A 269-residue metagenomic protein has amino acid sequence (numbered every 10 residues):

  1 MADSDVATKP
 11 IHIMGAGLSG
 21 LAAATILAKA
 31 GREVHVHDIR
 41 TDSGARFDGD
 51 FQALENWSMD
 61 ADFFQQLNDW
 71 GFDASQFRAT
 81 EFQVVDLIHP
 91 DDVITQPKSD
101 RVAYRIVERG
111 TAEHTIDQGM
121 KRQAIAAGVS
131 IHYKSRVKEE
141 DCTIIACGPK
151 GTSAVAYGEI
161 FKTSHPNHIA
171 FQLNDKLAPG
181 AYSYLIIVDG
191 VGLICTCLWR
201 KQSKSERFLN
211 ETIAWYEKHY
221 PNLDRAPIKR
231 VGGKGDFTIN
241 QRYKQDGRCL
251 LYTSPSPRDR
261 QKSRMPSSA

Functional and structural regions predicted by a protein language model:
M1-I11: Extreme N-terminal leader/targeting segments of oxidoreductases
I11-H35: N-terminal Rossmann-like FAD-binding beta1-loop-alpha1 element of flavoenzymes
K29-D48: Glycine-rich FAD pyrophosphate-binding loop
R46-D86: N-terminal FAD cofactor-binding segment of flavoenzymes
R101-R122, S203-K204: Short beta-strand to alpha-helix junction loop
G119, Q123-P221: Predominantly flavin-linked oxidoreductase catalytic cores and closely associated redox partners
K234-L251: FAD-binding beta-loop-beta segment adjacent to the flavin cofactor pocket
Y252-D259: Conserved small/polar residues in nucleotide/adenosyl-binding loops
